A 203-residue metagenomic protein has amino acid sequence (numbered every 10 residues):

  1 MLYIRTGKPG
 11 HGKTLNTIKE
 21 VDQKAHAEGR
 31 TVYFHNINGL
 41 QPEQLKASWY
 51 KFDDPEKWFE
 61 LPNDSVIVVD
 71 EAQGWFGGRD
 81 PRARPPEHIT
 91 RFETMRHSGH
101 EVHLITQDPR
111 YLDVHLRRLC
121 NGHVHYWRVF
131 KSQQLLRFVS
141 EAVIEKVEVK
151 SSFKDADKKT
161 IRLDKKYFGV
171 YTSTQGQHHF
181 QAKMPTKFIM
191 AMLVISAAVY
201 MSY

Functional and structural regions predicted by a protein language model:
M1-Y167: Cytosolic/nucleoplasmic/matrix-facing N-terminal domains/tails of membrane-anchored or organelle-targeted proteins
G169-Y203: C-terminal single-pass membrane-anchor helix
